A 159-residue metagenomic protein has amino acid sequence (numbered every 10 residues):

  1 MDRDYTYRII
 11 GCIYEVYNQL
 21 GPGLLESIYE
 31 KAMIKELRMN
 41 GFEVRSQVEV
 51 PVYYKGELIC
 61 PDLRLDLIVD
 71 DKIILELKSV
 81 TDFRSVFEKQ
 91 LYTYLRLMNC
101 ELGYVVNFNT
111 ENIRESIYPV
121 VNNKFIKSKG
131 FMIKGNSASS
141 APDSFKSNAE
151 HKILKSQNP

Functional and structural regions predicted by a protein language model:
M1, F125-P159: Intrinsic disorder/low-complexity segments
M1-L20: Interdomain/boundary linker segments immediately adjacent to catalytic/signaling cores
G21, L65-F83, Y94: Conserved catalytic cores of phosphodiester-cleaving nucleases, focusing on short active-site segments
L25, E30-K72, E111-K124, M132-S139 (+1 more regions): Active-site metal-binding core of divalent-cation-utilizing nuclease and nuclease-like domains
K78-I126, G135: Nucleic-acid nuclease catalytic cores
